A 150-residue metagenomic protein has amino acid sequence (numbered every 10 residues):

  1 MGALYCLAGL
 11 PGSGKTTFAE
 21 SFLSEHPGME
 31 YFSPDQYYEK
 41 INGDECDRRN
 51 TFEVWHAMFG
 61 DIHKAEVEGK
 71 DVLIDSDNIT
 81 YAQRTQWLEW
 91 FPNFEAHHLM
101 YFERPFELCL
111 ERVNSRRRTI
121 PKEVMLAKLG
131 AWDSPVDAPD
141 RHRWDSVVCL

Functional and structural regions predicted by a protein language model:
G2, G28, G69, F94-A96: A general structural motif
G2-A8, S13-T16, S21, E25 (+2 more regions): Conserved GTP-binding G-domain of TRAFAC-class P-loop NTPases and closely related GTPase folds
C6, F32, D75: Conserved Rossmann-like nucleotide-binding pocket used by diverse enzymes that bind dinucleotide cofactors
T17-K70, L108-L110: Conserved substrate/cofactor phosphate-moiety recognition/catalytic segment in nucleotide-dependent phosphotransferases
Q36, S76-N78: Short strand-turn motif at the edge of the Rossmann-like AdoMet-binding core
K40-D44, E66, I79-R118: ATP-dependent NMP and nucleoside kinases share a basic, alpha-helical "lid"
N50-A57, I79, Q83, V124: Soluble or luminal CAZymes and related metallo-dependent hydrolases
D71-S76, L99: Short catalytic-loop micro-motif centered on adjacent basic/acidic residues
